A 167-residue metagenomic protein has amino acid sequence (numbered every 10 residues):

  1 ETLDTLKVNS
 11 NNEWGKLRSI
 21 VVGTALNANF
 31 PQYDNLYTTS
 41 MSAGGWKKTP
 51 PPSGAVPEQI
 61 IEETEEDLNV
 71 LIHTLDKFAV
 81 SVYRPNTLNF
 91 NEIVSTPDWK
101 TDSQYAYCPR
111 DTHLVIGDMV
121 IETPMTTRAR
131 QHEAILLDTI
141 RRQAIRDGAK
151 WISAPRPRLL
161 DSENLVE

Functional and structural regions predicted by a protein language model:
E1-E167: The feature marks the mature, well-folded catalytic cores of soluble enzymes
